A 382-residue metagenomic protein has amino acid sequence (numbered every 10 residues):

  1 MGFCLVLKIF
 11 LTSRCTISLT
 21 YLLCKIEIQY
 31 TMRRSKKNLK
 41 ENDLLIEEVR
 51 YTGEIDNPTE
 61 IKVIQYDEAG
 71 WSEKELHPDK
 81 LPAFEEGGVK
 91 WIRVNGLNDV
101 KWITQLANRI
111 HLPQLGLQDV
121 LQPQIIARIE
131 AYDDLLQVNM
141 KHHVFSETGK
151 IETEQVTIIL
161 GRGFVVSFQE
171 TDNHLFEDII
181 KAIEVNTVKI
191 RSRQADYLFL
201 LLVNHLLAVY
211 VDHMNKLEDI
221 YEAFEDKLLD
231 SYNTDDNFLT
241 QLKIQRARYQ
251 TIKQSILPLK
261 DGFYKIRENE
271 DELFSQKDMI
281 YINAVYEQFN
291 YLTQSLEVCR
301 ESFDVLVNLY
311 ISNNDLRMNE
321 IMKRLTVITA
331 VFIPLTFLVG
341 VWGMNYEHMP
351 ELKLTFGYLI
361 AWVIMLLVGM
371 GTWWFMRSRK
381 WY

Functional and structural regions predicted by a protein language model:
C4-L5, K74, V94, Q105 (+3 more regions): Enriched - but not universal
C4-L7, L11, L19-L22: Short hydrophobic targeting helices and cationic amphipathic motifs that mediate membrane/organellar targeting
T16-S275, A284, Q288-S295, W381-Y382: Peripheral, non-transmembrane regulatory/ligand-interaction domains of membrane transport proteins
E27-T31, E287-Y382: Hydrophobic alpha-helical transmembrane segments and their immediately adjacent juxtamembrane loops
L175, K277, Y281, T355-L359: Short acidic-hydrophobic sequence patches enriched in Asp/Glu that either
D235, L242, S275, I282 (+3 more regions): Short hydrophobic alpha-helix at the HAMP-DHp boundary and the N-terminal turn of the DHp
Y264-M279, V305-N314: Long amphipathic alpha-helical coiled-coil segments
